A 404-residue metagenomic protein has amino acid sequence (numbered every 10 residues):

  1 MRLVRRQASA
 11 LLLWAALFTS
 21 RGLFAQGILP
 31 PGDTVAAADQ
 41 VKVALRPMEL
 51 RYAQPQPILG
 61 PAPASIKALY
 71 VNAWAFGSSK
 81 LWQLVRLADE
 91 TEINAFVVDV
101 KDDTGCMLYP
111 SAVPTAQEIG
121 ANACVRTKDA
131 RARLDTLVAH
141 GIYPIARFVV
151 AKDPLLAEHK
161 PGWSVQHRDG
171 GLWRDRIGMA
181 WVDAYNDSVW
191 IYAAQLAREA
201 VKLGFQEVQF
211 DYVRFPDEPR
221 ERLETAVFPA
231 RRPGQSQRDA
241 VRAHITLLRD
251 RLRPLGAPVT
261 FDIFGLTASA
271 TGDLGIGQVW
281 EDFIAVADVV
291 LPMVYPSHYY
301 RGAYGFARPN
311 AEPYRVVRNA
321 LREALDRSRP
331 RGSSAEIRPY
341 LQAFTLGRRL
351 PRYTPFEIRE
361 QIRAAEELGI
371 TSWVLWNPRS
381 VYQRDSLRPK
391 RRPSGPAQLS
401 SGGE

Functional and structural regions predicted by a protein language model:
P57-N72, F76, D135, A151-E199: Active-site-adjacent "subsite" loops/lids of carbohydrate-active enzymes
Y70, I145-V149, D153, Q209 (+2 more regions): Aromatic-lined carbohydrate-recognition surfaces of secreted/lumenal glycan-active proteins
K80, R86-T91, T136, G178-V213 (+1 more regions): An active-site-proximal structural segment forming one wall of the substrate-binding cleft that immediately precedes
W82-G105, K202-E207, V289, A365-T371: Catalytic domains of carbohydrate-active enzymes, especially glycoside hydrolases
T91-T127, D217-A226: Aromatic-lined carbohydrate-binding/catalytic grooves of carbohydrate-active enzymes
A95-V100, R126-R174, E207-D211: Glycine-rich, aromatic-flanked loop segments that form ligand/cofactor-binding clefts across common enzyme folds
P154-G162, L203-Q235: Active-site-proximal loop/short-helix segments that contain or immediately flank catalytic acid/base residue(s)
A287-H298, P313-V317, E323, S328-L399: Substrate-binding cleft of secreted/luminal carbohydrate-active enzymes
